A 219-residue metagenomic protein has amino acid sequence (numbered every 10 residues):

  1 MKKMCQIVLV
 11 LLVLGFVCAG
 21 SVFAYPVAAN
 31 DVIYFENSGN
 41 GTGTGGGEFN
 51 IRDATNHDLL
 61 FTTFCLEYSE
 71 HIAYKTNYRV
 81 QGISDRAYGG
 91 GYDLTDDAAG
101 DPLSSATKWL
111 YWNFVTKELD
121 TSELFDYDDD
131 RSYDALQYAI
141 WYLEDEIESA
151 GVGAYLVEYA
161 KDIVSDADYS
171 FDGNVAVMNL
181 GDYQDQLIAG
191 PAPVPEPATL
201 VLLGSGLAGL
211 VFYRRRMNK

Functional and structural regions predicted by a protein language model:
M1-V8: Bacterial N-terminal signal peptides that target proteins for export
L9-V17: Bacterial N-terminal signal peptides
C18-A24: Sec/Tat signal peptide C-region and signal peptidase I cleavage site
Y25-P191: Short, surface-exposed polybasic-aromatic patches that bind anionic ligands, especially phosphate groups
P195-Y213: A short, hydrophobic C-terminal helix/tail in secreted or cell-surface proteins
R216-K219: Short, charged juxtamembrane terminal tails flanking transmembrane helices
